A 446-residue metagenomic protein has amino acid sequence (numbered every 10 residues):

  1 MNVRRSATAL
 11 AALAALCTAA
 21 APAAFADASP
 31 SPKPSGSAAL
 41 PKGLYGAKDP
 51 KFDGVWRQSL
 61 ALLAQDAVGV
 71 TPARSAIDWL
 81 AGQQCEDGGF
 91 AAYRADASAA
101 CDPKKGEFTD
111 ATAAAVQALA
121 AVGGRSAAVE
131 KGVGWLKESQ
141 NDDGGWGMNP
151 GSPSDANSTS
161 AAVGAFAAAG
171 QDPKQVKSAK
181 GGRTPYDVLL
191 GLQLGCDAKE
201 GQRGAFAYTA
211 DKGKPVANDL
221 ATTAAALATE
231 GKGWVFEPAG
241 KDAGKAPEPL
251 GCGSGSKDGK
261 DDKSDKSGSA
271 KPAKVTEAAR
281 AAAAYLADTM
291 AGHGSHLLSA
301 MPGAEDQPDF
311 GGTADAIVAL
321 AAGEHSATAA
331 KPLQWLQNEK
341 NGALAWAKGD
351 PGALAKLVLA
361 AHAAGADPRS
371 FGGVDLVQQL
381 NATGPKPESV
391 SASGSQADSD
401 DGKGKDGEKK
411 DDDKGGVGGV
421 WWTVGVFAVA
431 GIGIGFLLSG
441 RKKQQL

Functional and structural regions predicted by a protein language model:
N2-L446: Preference for long, amphipathic alpha-helical scaffolds in soluble/luminal domains and all-alpha bundles
